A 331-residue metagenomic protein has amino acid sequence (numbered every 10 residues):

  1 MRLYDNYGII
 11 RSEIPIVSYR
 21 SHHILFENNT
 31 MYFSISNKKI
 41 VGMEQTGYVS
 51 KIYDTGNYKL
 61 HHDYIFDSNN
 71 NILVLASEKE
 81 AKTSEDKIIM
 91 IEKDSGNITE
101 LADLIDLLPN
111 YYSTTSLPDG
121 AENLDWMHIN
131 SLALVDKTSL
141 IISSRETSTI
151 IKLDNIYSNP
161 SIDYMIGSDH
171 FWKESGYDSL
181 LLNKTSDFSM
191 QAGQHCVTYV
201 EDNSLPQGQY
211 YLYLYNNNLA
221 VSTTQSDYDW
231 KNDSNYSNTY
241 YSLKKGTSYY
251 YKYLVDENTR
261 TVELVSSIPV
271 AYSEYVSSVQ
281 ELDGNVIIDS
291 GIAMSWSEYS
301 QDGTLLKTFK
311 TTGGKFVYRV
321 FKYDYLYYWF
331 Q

Functional and structural regions predicted by a protein language model:
M1-Q331: Histidine-/acidic-rich catalytic cores in large beta-rich domains
